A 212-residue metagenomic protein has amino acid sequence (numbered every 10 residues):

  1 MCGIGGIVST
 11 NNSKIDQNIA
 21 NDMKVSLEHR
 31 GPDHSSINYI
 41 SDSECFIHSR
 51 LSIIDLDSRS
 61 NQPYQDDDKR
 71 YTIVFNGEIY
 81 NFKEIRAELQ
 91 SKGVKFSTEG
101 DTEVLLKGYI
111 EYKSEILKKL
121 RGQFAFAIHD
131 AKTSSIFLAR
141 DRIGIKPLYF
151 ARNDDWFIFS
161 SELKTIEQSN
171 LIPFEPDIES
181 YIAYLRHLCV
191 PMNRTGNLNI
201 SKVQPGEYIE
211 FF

Functional and structural regions predicted by a protein language model:
M1-F212: Cysteine-centered catalytic environments shared across enzyme families
